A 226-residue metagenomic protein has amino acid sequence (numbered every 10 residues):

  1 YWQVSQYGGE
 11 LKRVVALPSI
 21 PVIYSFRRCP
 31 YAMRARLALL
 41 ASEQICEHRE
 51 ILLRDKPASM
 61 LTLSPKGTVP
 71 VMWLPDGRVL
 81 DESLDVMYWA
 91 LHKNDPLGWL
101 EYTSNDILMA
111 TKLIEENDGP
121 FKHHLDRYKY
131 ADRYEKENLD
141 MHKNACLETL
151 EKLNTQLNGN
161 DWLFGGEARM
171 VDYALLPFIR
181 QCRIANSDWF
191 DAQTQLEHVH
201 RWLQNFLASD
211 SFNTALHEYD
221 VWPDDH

Functional and structural regions predicted by a protein language model:
Y1-E148, N154, N158-G159, L163: GST-like domain detector, emphasizing the conserved glutathione-binding G-site in the N-terminal thioredoxin-like
K93-L97, A185, S209: Phosphate/oxyanion-binding loops and surfaces in catalytic or ligand/nucleic-acid-binding neighborhoods
K136-D140, S187-T194: Acidic, serine/threonine/proline-rich low-complexity intrinsically disordered regions
M141-T149, Q193-A208: Extended, well-ordered alpha-helical scaffold segments
K152-N154, L176-P177, Q181-R183, L203 (+1 more regions): Catalytic cores of nucleotide-enabled group-transfer and carboxylate-activating enzymes in metabolic and assembly-line
T155-G166, D210-L216: Surface-exposed helix-capping loop/turn segments at secondary-structure junctions
L163-D188, Q195: GST superfamily/GST-like fold recognition
T214-H226: Long, charge-rich low-complexity segments
